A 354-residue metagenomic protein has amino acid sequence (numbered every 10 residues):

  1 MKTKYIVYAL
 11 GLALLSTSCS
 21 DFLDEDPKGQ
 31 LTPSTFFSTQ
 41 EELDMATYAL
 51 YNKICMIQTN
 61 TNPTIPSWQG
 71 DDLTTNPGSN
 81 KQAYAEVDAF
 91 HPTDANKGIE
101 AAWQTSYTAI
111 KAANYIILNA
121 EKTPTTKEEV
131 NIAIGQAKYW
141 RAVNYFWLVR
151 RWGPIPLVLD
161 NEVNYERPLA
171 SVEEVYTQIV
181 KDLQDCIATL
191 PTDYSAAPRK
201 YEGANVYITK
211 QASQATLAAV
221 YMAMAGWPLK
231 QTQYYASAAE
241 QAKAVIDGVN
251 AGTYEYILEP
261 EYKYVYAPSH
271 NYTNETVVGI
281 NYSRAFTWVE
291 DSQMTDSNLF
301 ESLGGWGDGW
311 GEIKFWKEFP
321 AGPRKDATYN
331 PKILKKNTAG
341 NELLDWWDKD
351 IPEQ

Functional and structural regions predicted by a protein language model:
M1-K28: Bacterial Sec-dependent N-terminal signal peptides
C19-S67, P92: Membrane-proximal, proline-rich intrinsically disordered regions
D26, V149-L159: Short, well-structured active-site flanking segments
S34, T61-G78, V158, P191-Q211 (+1 more regions): Short, surface-exposed recognition loops and adjoining beta-strand edges that mediate ligand/DNA contacts, enriched
E41-Q58, G78-W152, N164-T177, K181-P198: Conserved, well-structured interaction surfaces
Q58, K81-A101, T105, A244 (+1 more regions): Elongated scaffold/linker segments in the mid-to-C-terminal portions of large proteins
